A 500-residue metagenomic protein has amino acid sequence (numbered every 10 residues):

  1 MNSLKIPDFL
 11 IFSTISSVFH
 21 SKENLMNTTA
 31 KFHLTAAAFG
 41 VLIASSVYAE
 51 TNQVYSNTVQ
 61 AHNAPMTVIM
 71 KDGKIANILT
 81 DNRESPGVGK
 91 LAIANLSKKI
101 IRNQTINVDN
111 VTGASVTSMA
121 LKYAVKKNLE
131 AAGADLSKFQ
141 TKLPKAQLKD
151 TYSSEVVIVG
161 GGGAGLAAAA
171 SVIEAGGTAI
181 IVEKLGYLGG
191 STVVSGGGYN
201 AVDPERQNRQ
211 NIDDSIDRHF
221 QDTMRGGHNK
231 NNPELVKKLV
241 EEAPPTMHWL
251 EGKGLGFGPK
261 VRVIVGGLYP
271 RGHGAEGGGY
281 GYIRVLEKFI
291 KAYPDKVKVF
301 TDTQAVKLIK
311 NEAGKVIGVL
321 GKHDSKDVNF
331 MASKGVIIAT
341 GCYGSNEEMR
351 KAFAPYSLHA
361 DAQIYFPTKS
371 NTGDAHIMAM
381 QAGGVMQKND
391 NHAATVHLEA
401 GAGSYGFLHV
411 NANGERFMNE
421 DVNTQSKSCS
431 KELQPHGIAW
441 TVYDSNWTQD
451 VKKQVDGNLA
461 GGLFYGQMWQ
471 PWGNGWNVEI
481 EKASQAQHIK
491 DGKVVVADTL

Functional and structural regions predicted by a protein language model:
I15, F19, L25-Y48: Gram-negative bacterial Sec-dependent N-terminal signal peptides
E50-L143: Active-site- and interface-proximal helix/loop "cap" or "latch" segments in soluble metabolic and energy-transducing
N107, V111, T178, Y187 (+6 more regions): Conserved N-terminal/central alpha/beta ligand/cofactor-binding core
K138-S153, G414: A short, basic/flexible loop-to-alpha-helix module at the beginning of a structural domain
Q147-A164, I180: Beta1/beta-strand and adjacent pyrophosphate-binding region of the FAD-binding site in flavoprotein oxidoreductases
I309-F330: Conserved beta-strand-loop-beta-strand element in the redox core of flavoprotein oxidoreductases
S325-K326, M331-H397: Glycine-rich loop(s) and the adjacent beta-strand/alpha-helix scaffold that form part
H376, V385-L500: An anion/pyrophosphate-binding glycine-rich loop and adjacent beta-alpha core in soluble alpha-beta enzymes
